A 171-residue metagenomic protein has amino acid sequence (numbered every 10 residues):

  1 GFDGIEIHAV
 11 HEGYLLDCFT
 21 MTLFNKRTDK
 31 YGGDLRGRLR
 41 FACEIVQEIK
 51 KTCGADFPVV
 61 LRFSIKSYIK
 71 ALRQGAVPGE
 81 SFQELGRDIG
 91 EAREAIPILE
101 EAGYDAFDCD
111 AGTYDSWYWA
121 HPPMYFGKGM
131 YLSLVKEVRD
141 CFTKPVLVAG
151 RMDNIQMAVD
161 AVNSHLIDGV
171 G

Functional and structural regions predicted by a protein language model:
G1-G171: Flavin-dependent oxidoreductase catalytic cores
